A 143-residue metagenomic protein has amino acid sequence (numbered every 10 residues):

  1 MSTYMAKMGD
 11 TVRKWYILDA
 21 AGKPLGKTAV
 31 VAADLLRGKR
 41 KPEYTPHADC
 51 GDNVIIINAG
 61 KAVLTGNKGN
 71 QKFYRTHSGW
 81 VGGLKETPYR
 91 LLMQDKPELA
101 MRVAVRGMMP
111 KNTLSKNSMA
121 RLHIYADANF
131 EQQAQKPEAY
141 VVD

Functional and structural regions predicted by a protein language model:
M1-V103, T113, E131-D143: Ribosome large-subunit tunnel/peptidyl-transferase-proximal elements
R106: Acidic, metal-associated active-site segment
M109-E131: C-terminal structural segments of small proteins and small subunits
